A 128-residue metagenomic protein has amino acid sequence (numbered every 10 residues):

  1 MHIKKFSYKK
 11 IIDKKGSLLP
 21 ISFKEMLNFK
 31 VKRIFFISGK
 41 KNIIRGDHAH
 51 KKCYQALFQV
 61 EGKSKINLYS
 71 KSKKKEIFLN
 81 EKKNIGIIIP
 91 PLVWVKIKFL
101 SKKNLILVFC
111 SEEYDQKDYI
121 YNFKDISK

Functional and structural regions predicted by a protein language model:
M1-G86, K102-K124, K128: Non-catalytic, conserved peripheral segments adjacent to functional cores
G86-V93: Conserved SET/PR-domain catalytic core that frames the SAM/AdoMet-binding pocket
K98-F99: Asparagine-centered strand-capping/turn motif at beta-strand->loop junctions
